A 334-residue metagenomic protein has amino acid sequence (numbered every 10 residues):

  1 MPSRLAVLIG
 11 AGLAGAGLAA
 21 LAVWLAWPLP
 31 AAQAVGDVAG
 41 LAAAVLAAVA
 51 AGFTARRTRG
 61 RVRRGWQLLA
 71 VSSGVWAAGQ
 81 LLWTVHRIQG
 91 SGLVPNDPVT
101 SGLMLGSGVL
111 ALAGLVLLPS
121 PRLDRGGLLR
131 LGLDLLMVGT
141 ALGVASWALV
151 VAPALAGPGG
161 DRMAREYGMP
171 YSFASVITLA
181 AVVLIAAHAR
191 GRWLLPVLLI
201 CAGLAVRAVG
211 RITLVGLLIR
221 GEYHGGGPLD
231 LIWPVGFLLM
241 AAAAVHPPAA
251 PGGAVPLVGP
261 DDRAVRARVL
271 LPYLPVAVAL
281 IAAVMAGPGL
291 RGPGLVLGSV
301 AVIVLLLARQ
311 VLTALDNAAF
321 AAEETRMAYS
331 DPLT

Functional and structural regions predicted by a protein language model:
M1-S330: Polytopic alpha-helical membrane-helix bundles and their juxtamembrane interface segments in multi-pass membrane
L333-T334: Hydrophobic/aromatic micro-motifs used in signal-transmission helices and low-complexity FG repeats
